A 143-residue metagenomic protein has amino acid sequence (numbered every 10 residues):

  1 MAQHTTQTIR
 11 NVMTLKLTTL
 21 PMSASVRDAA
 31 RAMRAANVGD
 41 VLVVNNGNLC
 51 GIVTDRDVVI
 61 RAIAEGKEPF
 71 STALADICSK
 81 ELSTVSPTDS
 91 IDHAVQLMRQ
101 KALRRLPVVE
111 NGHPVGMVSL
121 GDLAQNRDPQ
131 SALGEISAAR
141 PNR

Functional and structural regions predicted by a protein language model:
M1-R143: Tandem CBS (Cystathionine beta-synthase) repeat/Bateman regulatory domains
